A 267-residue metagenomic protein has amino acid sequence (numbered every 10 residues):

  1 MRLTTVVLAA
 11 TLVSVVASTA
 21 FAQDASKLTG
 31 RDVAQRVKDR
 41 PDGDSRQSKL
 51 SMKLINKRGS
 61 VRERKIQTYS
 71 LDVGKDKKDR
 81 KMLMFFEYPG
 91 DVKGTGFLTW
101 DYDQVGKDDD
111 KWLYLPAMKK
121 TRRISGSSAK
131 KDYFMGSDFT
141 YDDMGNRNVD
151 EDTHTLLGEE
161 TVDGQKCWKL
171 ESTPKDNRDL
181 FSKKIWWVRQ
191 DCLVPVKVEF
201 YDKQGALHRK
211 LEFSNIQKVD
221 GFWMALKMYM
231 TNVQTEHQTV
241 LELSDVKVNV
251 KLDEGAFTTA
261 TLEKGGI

Functional and structural regions predicted by a protein language model:
M1-T5: Positively charged n-region of N-terminal signal peptides that target proteins for export
V7-V15: Bacterial N-terminal signal peptides
S18-D24: Sec/Tat signal peptide C-region and signal peptidase I cleavage site
A25-A117: N-terminal mature ectodomain segment of secretory-pathway/periplasmic proteins
Q67-G74, T155-T161, S214-I216: Short amphipathic beta-strand and strand-loop transition segments with alternating hydrophobic
E87, L98-Y102, D110-Y114, K120-G126 (+3 more regions): Gly/Pro-enriched, hydrophobic low-complexity segments that function as extracytoplasmic propeptides/linkers
V149-T155: Active-site glycine-rich loop that binds ribose-phosphate moieties when present
G266-I267: Short, solvent-exposed mixed-charge patches
